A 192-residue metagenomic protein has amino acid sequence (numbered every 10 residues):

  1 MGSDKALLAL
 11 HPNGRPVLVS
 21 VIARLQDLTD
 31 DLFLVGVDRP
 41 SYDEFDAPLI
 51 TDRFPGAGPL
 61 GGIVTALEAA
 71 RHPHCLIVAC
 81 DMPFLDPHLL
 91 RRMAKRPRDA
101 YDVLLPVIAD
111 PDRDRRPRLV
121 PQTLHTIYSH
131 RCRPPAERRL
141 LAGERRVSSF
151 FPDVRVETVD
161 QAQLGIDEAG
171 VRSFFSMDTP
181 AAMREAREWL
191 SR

Functional and structural regions predicted by a protein language model:
M1-S173, P180, R184-S191: Nucleotide and nucleotide-moiety/phosphate-recognizing core
